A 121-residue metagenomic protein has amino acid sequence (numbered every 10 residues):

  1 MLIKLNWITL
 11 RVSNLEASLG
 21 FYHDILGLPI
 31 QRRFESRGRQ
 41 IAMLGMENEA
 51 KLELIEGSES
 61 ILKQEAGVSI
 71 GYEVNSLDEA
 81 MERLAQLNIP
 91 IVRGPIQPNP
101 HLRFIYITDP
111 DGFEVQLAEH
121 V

Functional and structural regions predicted by a protein language model:
M1-A17, V68-Y72, V121: N-terminal beta-strand motif that seeds the catalytic metal site of vicinal oxygen chelate
L2-K4, L62-G67, P98-N99: Short glycine-enriched loop/turn motifs at secondary-structure junctions
W7, L26, Q116: Short catalytic micro-motifs in class I SAM-dependent methyltransferases
T9, P29-S36, G94-P98: Conserved catalytic-core motifs of GNAT/GCN5-like acyltransferases
V12-L15, I70-E114: Vicinal oxygen chelate
E16-P29: Amphipathic alpha-helical segments
Q31-Q64, E114-E119: Conserved short beta-strand elements that form part of the metal-binding/catalytic scaffold of enzyme active sites
